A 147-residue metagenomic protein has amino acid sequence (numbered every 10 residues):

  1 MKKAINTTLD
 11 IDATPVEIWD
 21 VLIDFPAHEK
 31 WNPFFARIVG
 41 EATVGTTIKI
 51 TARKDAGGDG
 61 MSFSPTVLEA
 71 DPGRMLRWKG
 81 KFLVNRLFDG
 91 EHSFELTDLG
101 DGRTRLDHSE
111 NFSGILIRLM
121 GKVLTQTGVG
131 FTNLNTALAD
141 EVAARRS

Functional and structural regions predicted by a protein language model:
M1-T43: Hydrophobic ligand-binding cavity/cleft-lining segments
I18-L22, H28, I48-I50, V67 (+3 more regions): Hydrophobic pocket/interface hotspot
I38-A56: Generic amphipathic, hydrophobic interface segment in small proteins and small subunits
V39, A56-R103, N111-S113, D140: Hydrophobic-ligand binding "helix-grip"
R105, N111-S147: A conserved amphipathic terminal alpha-helix motif
